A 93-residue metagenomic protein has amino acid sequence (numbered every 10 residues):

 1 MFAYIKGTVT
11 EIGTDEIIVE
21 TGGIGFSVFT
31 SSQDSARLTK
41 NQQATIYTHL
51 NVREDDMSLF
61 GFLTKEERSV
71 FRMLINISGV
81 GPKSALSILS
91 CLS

Functional and structural regions predicted by a protein language model:
F2-K6, T10-S93: Long, highly charged, low-complexity intrinsically disordered interaction regions that mediate electrostatic DNA/RNA
